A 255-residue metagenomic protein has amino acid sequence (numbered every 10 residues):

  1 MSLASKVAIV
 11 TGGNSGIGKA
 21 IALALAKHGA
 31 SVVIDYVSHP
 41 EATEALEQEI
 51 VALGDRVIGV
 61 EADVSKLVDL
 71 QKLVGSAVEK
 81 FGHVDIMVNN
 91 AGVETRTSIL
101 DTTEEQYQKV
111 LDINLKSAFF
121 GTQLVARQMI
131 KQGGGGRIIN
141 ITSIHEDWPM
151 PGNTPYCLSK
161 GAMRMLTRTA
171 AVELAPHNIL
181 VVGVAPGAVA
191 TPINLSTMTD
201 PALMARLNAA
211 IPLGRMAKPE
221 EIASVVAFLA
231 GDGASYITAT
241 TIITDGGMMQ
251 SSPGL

Functional and structural regions predicted by a protein language model:
V7, N14-S15: Conserved glycine-rich cofactor-binding loop
S98-I99, Q106-L111, L203, L207: Substrate-binding pocket helix/loop in short-chain dehydrogenase/reductase
L100, W148-T154, P176, G214 (+2 more regions): Active-site loop immediately N-terminal to the catalytic Tyr-X3-Lys motif of short-chain dehydrogenase/reductase
T122, S159, T167: Active-site helix of classical SDR
R127, V172-P176, S235: Alpha-helical segment proximal to the catalytic Tyr-Lys
S143: Residue(s) in the substrate-gating loop at a strand-loop-helix junction that position the organic substrate next
W148, A227, T238-L255: Short C-terminal tail/terminal secondary-structure segment of NAD(P)H-dependent dehydrogenase/reductase domains
